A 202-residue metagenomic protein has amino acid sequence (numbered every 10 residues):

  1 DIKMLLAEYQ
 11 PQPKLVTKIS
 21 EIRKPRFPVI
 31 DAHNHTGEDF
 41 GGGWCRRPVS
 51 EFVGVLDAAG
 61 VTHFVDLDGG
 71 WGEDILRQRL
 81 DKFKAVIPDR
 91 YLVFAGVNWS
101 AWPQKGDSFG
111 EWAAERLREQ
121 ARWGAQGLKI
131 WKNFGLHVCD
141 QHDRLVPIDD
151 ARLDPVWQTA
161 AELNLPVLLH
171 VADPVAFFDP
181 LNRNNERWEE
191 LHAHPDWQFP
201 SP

Functional and structural regions predicted by a protein language model:
D1-P11, L76-S201: Active-site gating/metal-coordination segments in enzymes
D1-V86: An N-terminally biased module of ancient metal coordination in phosphate/nucleic-acid-related enzymes
